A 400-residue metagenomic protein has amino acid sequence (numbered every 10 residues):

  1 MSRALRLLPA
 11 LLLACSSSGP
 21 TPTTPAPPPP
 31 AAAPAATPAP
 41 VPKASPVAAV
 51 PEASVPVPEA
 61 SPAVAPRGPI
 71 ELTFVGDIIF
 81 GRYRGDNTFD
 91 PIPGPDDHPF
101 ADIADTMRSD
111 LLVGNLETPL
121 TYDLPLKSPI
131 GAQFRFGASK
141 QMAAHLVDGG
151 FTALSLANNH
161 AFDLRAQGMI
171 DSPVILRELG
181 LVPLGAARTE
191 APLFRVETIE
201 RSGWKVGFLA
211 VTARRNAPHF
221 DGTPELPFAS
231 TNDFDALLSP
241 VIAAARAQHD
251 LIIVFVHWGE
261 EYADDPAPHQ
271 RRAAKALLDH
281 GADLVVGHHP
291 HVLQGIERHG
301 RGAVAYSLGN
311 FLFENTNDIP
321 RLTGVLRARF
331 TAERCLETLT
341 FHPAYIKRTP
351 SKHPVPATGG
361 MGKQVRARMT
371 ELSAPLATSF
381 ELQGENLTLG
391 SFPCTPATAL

Functional and structural regions predicted by a protein language model:
S2-A10: Sec-dependent signal peptide recognition, specifically the positively charged N-region followed immediately by
L12-A14: C-terminal motif of bacterial Sec signal peptides marking the signal peptidase cleavage site
S16-P30, P34-L400: Acidic, metal/ion-coordinating pockets
